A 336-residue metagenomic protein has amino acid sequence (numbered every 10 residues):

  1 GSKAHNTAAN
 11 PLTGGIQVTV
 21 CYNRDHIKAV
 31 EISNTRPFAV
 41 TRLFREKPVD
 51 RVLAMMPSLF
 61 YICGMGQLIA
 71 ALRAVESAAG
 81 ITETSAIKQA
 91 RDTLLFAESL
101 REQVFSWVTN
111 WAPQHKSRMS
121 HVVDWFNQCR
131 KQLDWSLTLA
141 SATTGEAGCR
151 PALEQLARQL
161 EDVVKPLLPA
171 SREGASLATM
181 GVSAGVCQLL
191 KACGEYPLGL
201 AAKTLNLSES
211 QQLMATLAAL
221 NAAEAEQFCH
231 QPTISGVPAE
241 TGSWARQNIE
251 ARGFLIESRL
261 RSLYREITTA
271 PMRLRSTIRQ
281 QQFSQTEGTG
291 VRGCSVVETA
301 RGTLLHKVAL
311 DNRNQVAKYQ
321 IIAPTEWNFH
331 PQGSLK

Functional and structural regions predicted by a protein language model:
G1-R301, T325-K336: Active-site bordering "gate/hinge" segments that shape substrate access to catalytic or cofactor-binding pockets
L304-H306: A short beta-strand signature within small-molecule sensing/ligand-binding domains used in signal transduction
N314: Mixed-charge (Asp/Glu-Lys/Arg
Y319-Q320: Acidic, carboxylate-rich catalytic segments that either coordinate divalent cations
